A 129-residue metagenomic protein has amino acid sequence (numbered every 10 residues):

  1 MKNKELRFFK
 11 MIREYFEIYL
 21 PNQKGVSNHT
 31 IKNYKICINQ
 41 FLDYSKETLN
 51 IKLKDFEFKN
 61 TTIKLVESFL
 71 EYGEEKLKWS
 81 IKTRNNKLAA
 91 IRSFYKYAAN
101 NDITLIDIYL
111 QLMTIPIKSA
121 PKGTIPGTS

Functional and structural regions predicted by a protein language model:
M1-R7: Acidic, low-complexity proline/glycine-rich segments
N3, R13-H29, K35, N39-G123: N-terminal core-binding DNA-recognition domain of tyrosine recombinases/integrases
K10: Glycine-rich loop/turn
P126: Acyltransferase donor/substrate-recognition loop-hinge adjacent to the catalytic core
S129: Short helix- or helix-capping micro-motifs that position conserved polar/aromatic residues at function-defining sites
